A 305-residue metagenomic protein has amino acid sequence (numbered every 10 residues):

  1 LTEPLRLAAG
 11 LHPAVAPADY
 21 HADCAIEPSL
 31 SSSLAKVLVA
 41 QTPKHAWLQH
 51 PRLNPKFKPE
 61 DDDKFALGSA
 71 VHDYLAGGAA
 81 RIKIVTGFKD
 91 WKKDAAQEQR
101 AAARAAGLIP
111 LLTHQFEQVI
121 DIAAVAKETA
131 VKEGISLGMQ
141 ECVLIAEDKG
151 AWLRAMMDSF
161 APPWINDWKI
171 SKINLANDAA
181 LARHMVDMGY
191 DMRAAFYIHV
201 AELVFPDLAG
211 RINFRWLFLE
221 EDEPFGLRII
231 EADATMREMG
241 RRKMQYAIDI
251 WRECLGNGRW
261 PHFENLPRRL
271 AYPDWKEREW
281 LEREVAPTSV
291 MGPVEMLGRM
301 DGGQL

Functional and structural regions predicted by a protein language model:
L1-A155: Metal-dependent nuclease catalytic cores that hydrolyze phosphodiester bonds in DNA/RNA, characterized by
P4-G10, P110, V186-M188, F196-L305: Metal-dependent nuclease catalytic regions and adjoining charged, substrate-binding loops involved in nucleic-acid end
L48-R52, N174-L175, E221-L227: Short acidic (Asp/Glu) and glycine-rich catalytic loops that position anionic groups and cofactors
F57-E60, R104-L111, N177-G189, D233-T235: Short histidine-centered catalytic/ligand-binding loop motif
A66, W152-R154, G189-M192, F196 (+1 more regions): Short, well-structured alpha-helical interface segments that form or flank functional binding sites
L75-A79, I170-I173, E202-P206, R252: Hydrophobic/aromatic-lined pockets within catalytic cores
T129-S136, A161-D167, E202-I212: Secondary-structure boundary elements
L144-D191: Non-catalytic protein-protein interaction segments used by genome-maintenance enzymes to assemble and couple activities
